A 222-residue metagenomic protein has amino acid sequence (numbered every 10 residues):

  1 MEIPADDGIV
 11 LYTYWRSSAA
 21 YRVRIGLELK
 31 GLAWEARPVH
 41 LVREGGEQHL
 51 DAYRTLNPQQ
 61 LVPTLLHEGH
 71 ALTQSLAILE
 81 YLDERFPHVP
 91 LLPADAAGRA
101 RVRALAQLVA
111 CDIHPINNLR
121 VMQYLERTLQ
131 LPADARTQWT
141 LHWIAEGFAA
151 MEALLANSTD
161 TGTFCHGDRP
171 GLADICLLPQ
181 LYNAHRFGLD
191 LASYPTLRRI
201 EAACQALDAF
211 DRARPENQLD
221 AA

Functional and structural regions predicted by a protein language model:
M1-A135: GST-like domain detector, emphasizing the conserved glutathione-binding G-site in the N-terminal thioredoxin-like
I3, V109-A206: GST-like fold's C-terminal all-alpha helical module
E44-G46, E201, A221-A222: Generic structural signal for helix capping and beta-alpha/helix-loop junctions
E126, Q218-A222: Carbohydrate-binding/catalytic loop surfaces
A209-F210: Juxtamembrane membrane-interface segments at transmembrane alpha-helix termini
A213: Charged phosphate-binding loop/patch that engages nucleotide di/tri-phosphates or the phosphate backbone of nucleic
